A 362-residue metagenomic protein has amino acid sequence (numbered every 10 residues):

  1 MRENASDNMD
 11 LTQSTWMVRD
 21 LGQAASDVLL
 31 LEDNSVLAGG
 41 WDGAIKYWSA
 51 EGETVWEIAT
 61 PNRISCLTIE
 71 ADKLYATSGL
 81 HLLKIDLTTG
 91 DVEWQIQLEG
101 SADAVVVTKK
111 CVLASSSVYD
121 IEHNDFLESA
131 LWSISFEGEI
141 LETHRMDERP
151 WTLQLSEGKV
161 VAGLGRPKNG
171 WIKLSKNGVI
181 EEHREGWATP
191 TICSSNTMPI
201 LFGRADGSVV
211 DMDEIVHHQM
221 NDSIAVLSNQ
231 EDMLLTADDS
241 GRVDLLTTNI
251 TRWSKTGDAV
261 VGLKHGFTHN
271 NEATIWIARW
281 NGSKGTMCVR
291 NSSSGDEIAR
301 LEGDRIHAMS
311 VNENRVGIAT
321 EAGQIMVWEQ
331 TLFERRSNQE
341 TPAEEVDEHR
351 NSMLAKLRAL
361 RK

Functional and structural regions predicted by a protein language model:
M1-A24, E51-G52: A short helix->beta-strand "capping" segment at the edge of beta-propeller domains
M17-G43, A59-C66: Beta-strand-rich domains and repeat architectures in extracellular enzymes and scaffolds, especially beta-propellers
Q23-V28, N62-E70, E99-K109, R145-E157 (+4 more regions): Repeated scaffold domains used in trafficking and secretory/extracellular systems, primarily beta-propellers
D42, L80, V118-D120, R166-P167 (+4 more regions): Residue-level signature of beta-propeller blades and closely related beta-rich strand-turn architectures in secreted
K46, L83-K84, W132, G170-K173 (+4 more regions): WD40 beta-propeller blade core
S49-G52, D86-G90, S135-G138, S175-G178 (+4 more regions): Short loop/turn segments that connect beta-strands within beta-propeller blades
T77, I121-E128, G165-N169, W280-G285: Short, solvent-exposed loop/turn segments at conserved positions within beta-propeller repeat blades
E302-K362: Blade-level signature of beta-propeller repeat domains, shared across WD40, Kelch, NHL, RCC1 and BNR/Asp-box propellers
